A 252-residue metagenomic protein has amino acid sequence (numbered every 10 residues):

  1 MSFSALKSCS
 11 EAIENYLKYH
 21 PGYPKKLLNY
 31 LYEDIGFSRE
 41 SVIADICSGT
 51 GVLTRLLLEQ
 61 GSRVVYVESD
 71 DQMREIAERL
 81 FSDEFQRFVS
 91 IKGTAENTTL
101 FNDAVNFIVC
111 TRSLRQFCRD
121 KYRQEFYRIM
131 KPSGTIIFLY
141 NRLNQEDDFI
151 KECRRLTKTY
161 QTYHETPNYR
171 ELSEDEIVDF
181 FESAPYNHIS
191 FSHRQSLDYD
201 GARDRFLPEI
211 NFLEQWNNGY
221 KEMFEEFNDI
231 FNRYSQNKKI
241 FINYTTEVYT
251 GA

Functional and structural regions predicted by a protein language model:
M1-S41: Conserved class I S-adenosyl-L-methionine
A44, T50-N97: Class I SAM-dependent methyltransferase SAM/SAH-binding core
D45, Y66, F138, I240: Conserved SAM-binding loop
T50, E174-E176, F180-A252: Conserved Class I S-adenosyl-L-methionine
E96-I108: A short acidic, Gly/Pro-enriched loop at the edge of an enzyme's catalytic core that lines a small-molecule cofactor
C110-T111, R119: A short beta-strand submotif of the Rossmann-like class I SAM-dependent methyltransferase core that lines
Q116-E125: A short, conserved alpha-helix within the catalytic core of class I
Y127-Q195: Conserved catalytic/acceptor-binding region of the Class I
